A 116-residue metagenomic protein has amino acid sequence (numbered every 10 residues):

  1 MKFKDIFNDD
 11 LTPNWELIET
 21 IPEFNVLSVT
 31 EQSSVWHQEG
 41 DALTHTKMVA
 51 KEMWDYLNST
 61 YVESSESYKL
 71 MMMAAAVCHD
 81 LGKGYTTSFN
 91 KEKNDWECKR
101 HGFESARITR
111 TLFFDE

Functional and structural regions predicted by a protein language model:
M1-I6, M48-V62: Short charge-dense sequence patches
M1-P22: Non-catalytic interface/linker regions that flank or bridge core catalytic/transmembrane domains
K2-D5, Q38, H101: A short, highly charged nucleic-acid-interacting micro-segment common to nuclease and nuclease-linked defense proteins
T20-A50, T86-D95: Active-site flanking loop/helix segments enriched in acidic
D55, S59-E116: Divalent metal-dependent catalytic cores for phosphoryl transfer on phosphate-bearing substrates
